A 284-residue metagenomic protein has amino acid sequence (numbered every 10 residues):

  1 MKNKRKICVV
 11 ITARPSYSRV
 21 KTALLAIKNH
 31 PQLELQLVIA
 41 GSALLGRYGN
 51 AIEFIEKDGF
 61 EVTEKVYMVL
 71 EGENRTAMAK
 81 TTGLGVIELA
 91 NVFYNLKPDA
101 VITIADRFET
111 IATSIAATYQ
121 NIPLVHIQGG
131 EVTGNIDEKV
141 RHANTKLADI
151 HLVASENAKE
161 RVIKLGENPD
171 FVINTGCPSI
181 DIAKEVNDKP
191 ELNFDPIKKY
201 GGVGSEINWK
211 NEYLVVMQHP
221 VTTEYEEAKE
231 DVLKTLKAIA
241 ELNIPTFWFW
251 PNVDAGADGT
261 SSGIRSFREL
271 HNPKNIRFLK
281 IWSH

Functional and structural regions predicted by a protein language model:
K6, V10-A13, Y17-K28, M68-F171: Active-site and donor-binding regions of nucleotide-sugar-utilizing enzymes
V9-I11, L37-I39, H126, N174 (+2 more regions): Structural beta-sheet core signal
T12-A13, I39-S42, G129, C177 (+2 more regions): Cofactor-binding loop segments of dinucleotide-utilizing enzymes, especially the Rossmann-like FAD- and NAD(P)+-binding
H30-Q36, N243-T246: A generic structural motif
E34-M78, E88: Conserved nucleotide-sugar phosphate-binding/catalytic loop shared by glycosyltransferases and other
A43-G46, A148-A228: A nucleotide-sugar donor-handling region in carbohydrate enzymes
I55, E191-H284: Donor-nucleotide binding loops and adjacent catalytic segments primarily of GT-B fold Leloir glycosyltransferases
E61-V62, R75-N91, F194-S205: Glycine-rich, highly charged phosphate/nucleotide-binding loops
